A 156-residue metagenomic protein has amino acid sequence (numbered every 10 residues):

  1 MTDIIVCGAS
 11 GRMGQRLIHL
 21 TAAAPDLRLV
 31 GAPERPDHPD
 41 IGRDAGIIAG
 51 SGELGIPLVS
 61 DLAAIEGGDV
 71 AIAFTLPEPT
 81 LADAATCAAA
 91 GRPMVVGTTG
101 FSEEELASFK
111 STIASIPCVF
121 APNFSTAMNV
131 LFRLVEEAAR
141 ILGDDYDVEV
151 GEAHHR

Functional and structural regions predicted by a protein language model:
I4-G8: Conserved N-terminal Rossmann-fold NAD(P)-binding element of oxidoreductases
A9, T75: NAD(P)H cofactor-binding loop motif with strongest signal on the N-terminal glycine-rich segment
S10, G14-I18: N-terminal Rossmann NAD(P)H-binding glycine-rich loop of SDR-like oxidoreductase domains
A23-G50: NAD(P)-binding Rossmann-fold cofactor-contacting core
E53-G68: Short acidic low-complexity segments
A71-I72: N-terminal Rossmann-like NAD(P) cofactor-binding module of classical short-chain dehydrogenase/reductase
L81-A90, G97-F120, T126-A138: Rossmann-fold NAD(P)-binding glycine/threonine-rich loop
T126, V130-R156: Conserved anion/nucleotide-ligand pocket segment
